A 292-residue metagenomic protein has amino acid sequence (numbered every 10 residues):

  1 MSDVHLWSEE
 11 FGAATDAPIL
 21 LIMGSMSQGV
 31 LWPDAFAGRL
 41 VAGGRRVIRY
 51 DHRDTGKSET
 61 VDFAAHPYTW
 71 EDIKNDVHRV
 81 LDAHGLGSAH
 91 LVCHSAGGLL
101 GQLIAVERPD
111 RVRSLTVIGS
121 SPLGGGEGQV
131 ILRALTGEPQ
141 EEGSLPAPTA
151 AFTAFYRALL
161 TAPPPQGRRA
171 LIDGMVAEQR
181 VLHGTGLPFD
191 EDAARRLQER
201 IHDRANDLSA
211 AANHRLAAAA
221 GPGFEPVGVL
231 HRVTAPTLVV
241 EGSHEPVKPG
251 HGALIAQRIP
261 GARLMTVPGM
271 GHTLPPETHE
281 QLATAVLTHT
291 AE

Functional and structural regions predicted by a protein language model:
V4-T60, H66: Conserved HGGG/HGGXW glycine-rich cap/lid loop of the alpha/beta-hydrolase fold
L20-G24, H94, E241: The conserved beta1-alpha1 loop
E71-A89: Conserved acidic catalytic loop of the alpha/beta-hydrolase fold
S88-R133: Conserved hydrolase catalytic core segment
E142-G228, A235, L254: Alpha/beta-hydrolase
V233, V239-E241: Short beta-strand/loop motif that positions the catalytic acidic residue of the alpha/beta-hydrolase fold
P246-H251: Conserved alpha/beta-hydrolase "acid-adjacent" motif
G261-E292: Catalytic active-site module of serine/aspartate enzymes centered on a nucleophile-bearing elbow/loop
